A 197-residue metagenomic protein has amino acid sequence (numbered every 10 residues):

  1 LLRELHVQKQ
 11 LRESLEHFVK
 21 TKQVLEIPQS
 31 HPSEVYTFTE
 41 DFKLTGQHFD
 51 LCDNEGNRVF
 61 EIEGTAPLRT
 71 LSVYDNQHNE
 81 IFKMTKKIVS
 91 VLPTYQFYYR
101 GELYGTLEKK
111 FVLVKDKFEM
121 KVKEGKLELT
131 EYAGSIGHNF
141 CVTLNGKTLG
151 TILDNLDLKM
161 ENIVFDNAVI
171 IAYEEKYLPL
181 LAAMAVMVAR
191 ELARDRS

Functional and structural regions predicted by a protein language model:
L2-T70, N76-E80, K86, L92 (+2 more regions): Low-complexity or membrane-interfacial segments used for flexible interactions
